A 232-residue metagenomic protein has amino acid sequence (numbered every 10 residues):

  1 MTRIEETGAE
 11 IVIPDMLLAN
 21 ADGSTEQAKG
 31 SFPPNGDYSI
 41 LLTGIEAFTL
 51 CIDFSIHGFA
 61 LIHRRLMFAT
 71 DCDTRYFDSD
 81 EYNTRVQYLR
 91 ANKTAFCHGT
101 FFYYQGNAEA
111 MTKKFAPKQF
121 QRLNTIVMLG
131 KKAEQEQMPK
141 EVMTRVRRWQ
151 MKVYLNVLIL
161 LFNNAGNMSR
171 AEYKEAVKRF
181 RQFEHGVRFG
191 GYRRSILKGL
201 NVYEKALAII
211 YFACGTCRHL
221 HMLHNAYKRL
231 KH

Functional and structural regions predicted by a protein language model:
M1, H57-F59, A91, F96-C97 (+6 more regions): Gram-positive cell-envelope targeting signals
M1-A28: Conserved donor NDP-sugar-binding/catalytic core segment of glycosyltransferases
T2-E6, R65-A69, K131, Q135 (+1 more regions): Replace "anionic and nucleotidyl ligands
A9, A165-H232: Membrane-interface aromatic/basic loop that binds lipid-linked glycans or pyrophosphate carriers, typified by
A28-S31, K113-F115: Short, hinge-like loop/turn segments at secondary-structure boundaries
G36-R122: Conserved nucleotide-sugar donor-binding catalytic segment
G99-N107, K113-K140, V153-V187: Catalytic core of nucleotide-sugar-dependent glycosyltransferases
K140-W149: All-alpha amphipathic helical-bundle segments outside canonical DNA-binding/catalytic cores that form hydrophobic
